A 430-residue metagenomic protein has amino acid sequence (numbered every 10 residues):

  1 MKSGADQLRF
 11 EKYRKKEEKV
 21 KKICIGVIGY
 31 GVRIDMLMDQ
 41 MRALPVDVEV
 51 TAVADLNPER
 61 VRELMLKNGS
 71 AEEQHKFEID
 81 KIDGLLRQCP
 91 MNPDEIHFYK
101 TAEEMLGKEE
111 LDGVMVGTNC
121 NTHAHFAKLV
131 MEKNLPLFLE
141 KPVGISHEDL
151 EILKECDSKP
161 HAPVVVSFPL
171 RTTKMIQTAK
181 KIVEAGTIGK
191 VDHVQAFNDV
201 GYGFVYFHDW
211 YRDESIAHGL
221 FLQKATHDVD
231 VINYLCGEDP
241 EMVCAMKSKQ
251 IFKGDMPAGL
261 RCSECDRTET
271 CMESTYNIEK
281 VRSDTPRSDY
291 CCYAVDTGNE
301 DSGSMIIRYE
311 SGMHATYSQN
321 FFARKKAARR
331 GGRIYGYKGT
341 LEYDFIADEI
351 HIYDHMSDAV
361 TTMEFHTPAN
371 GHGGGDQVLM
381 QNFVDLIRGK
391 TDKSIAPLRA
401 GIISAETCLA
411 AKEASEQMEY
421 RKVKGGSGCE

Functional and structural regions predicted by a protein language model:
S3-P90: N-terminal Rossmann-like dinucleotide-binding module
G4-K19, G113-M115, E310-S311, E342 (+4 more regions): C-terminal helix-rich "cap/oligomerization" subdomain common to oxidoreductases
Q7-R9, K16, N121, G144-H208 (+2 more regions): A contiguous active-site-proximal alpha/beta segment in oxidoreductase catalytic domains
R9, V205-H208, Q223, H227-E349 (+3 more regions): Contiguous beta-strand/loop segments that form the cofactor/metal-binding neighborhood of enzyme cores
G31, G84, C89-C156: Beta-loop-alpha module in the N-terminal Rossmann-like domain of NAD(P)-dependent dehydrogenases, especially those
M36, E59, K325, A369-Q381 (+2 more regions): Active-site loop of classical SDR/Rossmann-like NAD(P)-dependent oxidoreductases, centered on the catalytic Tyr-X3-Lys
A52, D112-G113, H193: Short, Asp-centered acidic motifs that coordinate Mg2+ and/or phosphate in catalytic or ligand-binding sites
